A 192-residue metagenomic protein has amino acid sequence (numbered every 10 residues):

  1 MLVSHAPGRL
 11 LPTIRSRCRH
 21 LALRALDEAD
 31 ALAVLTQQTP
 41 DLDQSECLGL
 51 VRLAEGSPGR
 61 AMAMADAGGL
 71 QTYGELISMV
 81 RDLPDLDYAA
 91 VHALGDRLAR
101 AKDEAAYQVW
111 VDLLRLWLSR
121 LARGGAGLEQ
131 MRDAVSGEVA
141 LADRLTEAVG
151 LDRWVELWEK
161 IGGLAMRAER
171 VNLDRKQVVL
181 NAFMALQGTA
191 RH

Functional and structural regions predicted by a protein language model:
H5-L113, L118-R120, G124-H192: Charged, glycine-rich active-site and insertion segments that engage polyanionic ligands
